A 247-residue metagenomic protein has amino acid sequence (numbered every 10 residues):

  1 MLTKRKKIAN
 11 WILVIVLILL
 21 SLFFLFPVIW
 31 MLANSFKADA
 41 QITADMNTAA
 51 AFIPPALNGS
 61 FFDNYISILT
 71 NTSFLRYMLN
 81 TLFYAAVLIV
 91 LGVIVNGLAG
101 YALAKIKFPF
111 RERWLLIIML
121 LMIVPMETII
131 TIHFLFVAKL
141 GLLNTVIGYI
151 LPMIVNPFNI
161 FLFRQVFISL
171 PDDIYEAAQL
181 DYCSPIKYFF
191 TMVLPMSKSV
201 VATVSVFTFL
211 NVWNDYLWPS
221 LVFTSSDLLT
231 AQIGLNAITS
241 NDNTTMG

Functional and structural regions predicted by a protein language model:
L2-G247: A structural signal for multi-pass alpha-helical bundles of membrane permease subunits that mediate small-molecule
